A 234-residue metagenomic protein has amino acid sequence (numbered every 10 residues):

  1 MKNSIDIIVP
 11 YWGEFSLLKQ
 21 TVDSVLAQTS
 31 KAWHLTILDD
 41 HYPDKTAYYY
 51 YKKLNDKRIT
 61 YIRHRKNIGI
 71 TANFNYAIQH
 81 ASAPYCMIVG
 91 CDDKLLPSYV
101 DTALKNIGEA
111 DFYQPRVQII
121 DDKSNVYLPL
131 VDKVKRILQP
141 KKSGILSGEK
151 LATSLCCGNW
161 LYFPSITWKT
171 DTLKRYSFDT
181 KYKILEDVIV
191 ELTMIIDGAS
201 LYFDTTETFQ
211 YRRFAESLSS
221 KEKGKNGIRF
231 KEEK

Functional and structural regions predicted by a protein language model:
S4-D6, S24, H34, I189: Cell-envelope/extracellular polymer assembly enzymes that use nucleotide-activated donors
I5-L17, T21, Q28, L38: A conserved hydrophobic helix/loop-capping motif in glycosyltransferases and polysaccharide synthases
V22-I62: Acidic donor-binding segment of Leloir-type glycosyltransferases
H64-A81: Glycine-rich, basic loop-to-helix element that forms the pyrophosphate-binding segment of sugar-nucleotide handling
C86: Short aromatic/hydrophobic "clamp" motif used to bind/position activated sugar donors
G90-K94, R116: The conserved acidic donor/metal-binding loop of glycosyltransferases
S98-V134: Conserved donor NDP-sugar-binding/catalytic core segment of glycosyltransferases
P140-K225: Conserved nucleotide-sugar donor-binding catalytic segment
